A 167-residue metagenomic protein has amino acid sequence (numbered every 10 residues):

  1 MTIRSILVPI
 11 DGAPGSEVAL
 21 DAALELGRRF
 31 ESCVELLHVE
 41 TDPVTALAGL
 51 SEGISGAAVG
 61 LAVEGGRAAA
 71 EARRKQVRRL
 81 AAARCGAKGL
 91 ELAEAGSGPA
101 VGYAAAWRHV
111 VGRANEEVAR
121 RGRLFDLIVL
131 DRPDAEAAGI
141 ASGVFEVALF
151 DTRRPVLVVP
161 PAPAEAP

Functional and structural regions predicted by a protein language model:
M1, T41-V44, E52, A68-K75 (+1 more regions): Structural beta-alpha unit
M1-T2, L47-A48, A58-V59, E91-S97 (+3 more regions): Generic detector of short, locally flexible boundary/turn motifs and exposed helical patches
M1-V63, D151-R154, P161-P167: Small/aliphatic-rich secondary-structure junction motif
I10, H109, R132: Conserved residues at beta->alpha junctions
D11, G65, A69, A106 (+1 more regions): Conserved short-loop catalytic and cofactor-binding motifs
L20-A22, N115-E165: Gly/Ser-rich helix-loop-strand patches that form or flank binding pockets for ribonucleotide-derived cofactors
E35-L37, R108, V129, L157: Hydrophobic/aromatic beta-strand patches that form the interior of the parallel beta-sheet core in alpha/beta enzyme
